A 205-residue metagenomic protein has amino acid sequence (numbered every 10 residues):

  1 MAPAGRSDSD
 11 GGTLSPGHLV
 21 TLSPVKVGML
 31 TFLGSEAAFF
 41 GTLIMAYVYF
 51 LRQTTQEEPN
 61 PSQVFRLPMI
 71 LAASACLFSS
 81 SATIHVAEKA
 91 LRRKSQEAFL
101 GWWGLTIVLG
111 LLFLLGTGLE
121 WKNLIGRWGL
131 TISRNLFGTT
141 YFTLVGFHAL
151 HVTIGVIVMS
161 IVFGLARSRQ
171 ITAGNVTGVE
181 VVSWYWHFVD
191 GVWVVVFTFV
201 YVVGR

Functional and structural regions predicted by a protein language model:
M1-R205: ...captures the hydrophobic TM-helix bundle architecture rather than a specific catalytic motif, and can also fire on
